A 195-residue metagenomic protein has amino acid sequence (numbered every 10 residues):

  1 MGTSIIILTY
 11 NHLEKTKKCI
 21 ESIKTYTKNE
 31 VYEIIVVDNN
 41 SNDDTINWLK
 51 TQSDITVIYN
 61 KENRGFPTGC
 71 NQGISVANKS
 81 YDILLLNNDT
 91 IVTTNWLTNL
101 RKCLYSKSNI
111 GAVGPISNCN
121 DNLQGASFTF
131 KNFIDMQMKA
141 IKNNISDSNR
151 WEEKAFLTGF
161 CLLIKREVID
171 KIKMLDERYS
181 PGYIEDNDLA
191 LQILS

Functional and structural regions predicted by a protein language model:
G2-S4, E33, D188: Cell-envelope/extracellular polymer assembly enzymes that use nucleotide-activated donors
S22-V31: Short, acidic, metal-binding catalytic loop of nucleotide-sugar glycosyltransferases
D38-I46, E62: A conserved acidic beta->alpha catalytic loop
Y59-A77: Glycine-rich, basic loop-to-helix element that forms the pyrophosphate-binding segment of sugar-nucleotide handling
S80-I91: Short beta-strand-to-loop acidic/aromatic patch adjacent to the donor-nucleotide binding site
I91-T129: Conserved donor NDP-sugar-binding/catalytic core segment of glycosyltransferases
F133, I141-E167, G182: A recurrent flexible, glycine/aromatic-enriched loop bordering the glycosyltransferase active site that acts as
G182-D188: Acidic donor-binding loop at a coil-to-helix junction in glycosyltransferase catalytic cores that engages
